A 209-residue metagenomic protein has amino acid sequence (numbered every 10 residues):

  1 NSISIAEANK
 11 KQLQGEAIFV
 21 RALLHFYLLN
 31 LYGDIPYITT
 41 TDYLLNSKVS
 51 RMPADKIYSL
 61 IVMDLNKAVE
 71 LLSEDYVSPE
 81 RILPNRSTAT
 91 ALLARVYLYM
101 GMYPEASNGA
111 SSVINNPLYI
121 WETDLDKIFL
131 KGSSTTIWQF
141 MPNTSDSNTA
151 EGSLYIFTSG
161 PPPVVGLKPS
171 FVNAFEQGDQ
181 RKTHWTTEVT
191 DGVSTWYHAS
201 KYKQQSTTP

Functional and structural regions predicted by a protein language model:
N1-P209: Structured, solvent-exposed acidic/aromatic patches
